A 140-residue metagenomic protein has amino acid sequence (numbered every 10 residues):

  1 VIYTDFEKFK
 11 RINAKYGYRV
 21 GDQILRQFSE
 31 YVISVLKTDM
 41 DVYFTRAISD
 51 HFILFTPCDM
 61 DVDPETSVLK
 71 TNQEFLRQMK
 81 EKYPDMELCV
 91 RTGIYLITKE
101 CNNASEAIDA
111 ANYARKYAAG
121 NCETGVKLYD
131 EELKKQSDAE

Functional and structural regions predicted by a protein language model:
V1-T4, K15, S34-Y43, K80-Y83 (+1 more regions): Nucleotide second-messenger and two-component phosphorelay signaling modules
Y3, T92-L96: Sensory input modules used in signal transduction, predominantly PAS/LOV/GAF but also related non-catalytic regulatory
E7-S34, T45-S49, D61-L69, N112 (+1 more regions): Conserved long alpha-helical elements within nucleotide-processing catalytic cores of c-di-GMP signaling and class III
A14, L54-D59, I97-T98: Residue-level recognition of strand-loop junctions within catalytic nucleotide-signaling folds
M40-I48, F75-T92, A119: Catalytic core regions of nucleotide second-messenger enzymes
T98, A104, Y113-E140: C-di-GMP signaling machinery
